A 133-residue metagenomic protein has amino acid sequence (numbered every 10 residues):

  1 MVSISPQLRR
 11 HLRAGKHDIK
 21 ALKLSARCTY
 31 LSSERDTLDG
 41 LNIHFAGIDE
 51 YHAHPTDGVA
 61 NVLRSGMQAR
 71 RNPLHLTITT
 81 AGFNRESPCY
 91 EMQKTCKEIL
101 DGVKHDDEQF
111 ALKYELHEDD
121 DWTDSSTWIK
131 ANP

Functional and structural regions predicted by a protein language model:
M1-H44: Inter-Walker segment of RecA-like/P-loop motor cores
P6-L8, K20-C28, H54-D57, Y114-S126: Phosphate-binding glycine-rich loops and adjacent basic patches that engage nucleotide phosphates, nucleic-acid
G15, D57-P133: Non-catalytic, compositionally simple segments
D36, H54, N84: Glycine-rich nucleotide phosphate-binding loop and flanking beta-alpha elements of Rossmann-like dinucleotide-binding
F45-G47, L76: Structural motif
D49-A53: Walker B catalytic acidic pair
